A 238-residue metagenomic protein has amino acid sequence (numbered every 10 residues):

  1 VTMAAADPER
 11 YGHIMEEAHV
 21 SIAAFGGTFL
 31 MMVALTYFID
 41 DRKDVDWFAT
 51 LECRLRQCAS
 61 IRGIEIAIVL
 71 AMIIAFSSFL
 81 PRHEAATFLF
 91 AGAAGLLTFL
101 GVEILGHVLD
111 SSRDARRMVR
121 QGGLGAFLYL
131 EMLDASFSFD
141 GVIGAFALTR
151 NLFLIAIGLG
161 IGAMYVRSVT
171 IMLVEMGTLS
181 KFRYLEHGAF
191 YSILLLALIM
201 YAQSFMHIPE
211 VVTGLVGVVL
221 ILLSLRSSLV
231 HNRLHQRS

Functional and structural regions predicted by a protein language model:
V1-S238: Multi-pass alpha-helical transmembrane bundle typical of ion/small-solute transporters and intramembrane aspartyl
